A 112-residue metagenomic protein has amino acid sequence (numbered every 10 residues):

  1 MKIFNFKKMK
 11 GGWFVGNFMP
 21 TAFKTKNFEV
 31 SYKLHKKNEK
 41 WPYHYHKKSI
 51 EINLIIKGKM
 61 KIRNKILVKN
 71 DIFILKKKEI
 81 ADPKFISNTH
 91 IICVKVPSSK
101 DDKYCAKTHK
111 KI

Functional and structural regions predicted by a protein language model:
M1-S31, K65, K111-I112: A short, N-terminal "cap"/entry segment at the start of jelly-roll beta-barrel domains of the cupin/DSBH fold
N27-E29, S49, N88: A structure-centric signal for secondary-structure junctions around beta-strands
E29-H46: Conserved short histidine dyad/triad with adjacent acidic residue
V30-L34, I52, I72-I74, C93: Conserved hydrophobic/aromatic beta-strand scaffold that supports enzyme active sites
Y45-H46, I66-L67, F85-S87: Short glycine/proline-enriched turns and hinge-like loops at secondary-structure junctions
H46-K61: Glycine- and acidic-residue-biased ligand/ion/polar-headgroup-sensing regions
R63-D82: Short acidic-glycine-tyrosine-enriched beta hairpin
K77-K107: Ligand-binding loop in jelly-roll beta-barrel domains
